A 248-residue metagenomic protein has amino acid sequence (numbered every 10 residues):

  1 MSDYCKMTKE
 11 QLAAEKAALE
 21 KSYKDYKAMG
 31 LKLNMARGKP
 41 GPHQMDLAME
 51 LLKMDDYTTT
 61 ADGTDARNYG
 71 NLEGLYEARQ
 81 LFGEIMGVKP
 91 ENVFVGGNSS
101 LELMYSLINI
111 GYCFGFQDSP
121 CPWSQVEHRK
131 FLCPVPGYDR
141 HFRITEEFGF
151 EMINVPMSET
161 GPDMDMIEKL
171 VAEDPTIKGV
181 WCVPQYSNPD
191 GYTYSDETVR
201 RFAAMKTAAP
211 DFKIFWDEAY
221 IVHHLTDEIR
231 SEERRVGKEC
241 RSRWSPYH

Functional and structural regions predicted by a protein language model:
S2-E73, E77-E84: N-terminal "arm"/small-domain region of PLP-dependent enzymes with the aminotransferase-like
K32-N34, M152-N154, R241: Conserved beta-strand scaffold positions in the cores of enzyme catalytic domains, especially in NTP/NDP-utilizing
H43, H223-H224, R243-S245: Conserved protein kinase catalytic core
A48, K89, P246-H248: Generic structural signal for alpha-helix starts
T64-P210, I221-E232, K238: Conserved core of the PLP fold type I
I214-F215: Residue-level marker for buried hydrophobic side chains located in beta-strands that build the well-ordered beta-sheet
E218: Walker B catalytic acidic pair
G237-H248: Positively charged, low-complexity/disordered segments
